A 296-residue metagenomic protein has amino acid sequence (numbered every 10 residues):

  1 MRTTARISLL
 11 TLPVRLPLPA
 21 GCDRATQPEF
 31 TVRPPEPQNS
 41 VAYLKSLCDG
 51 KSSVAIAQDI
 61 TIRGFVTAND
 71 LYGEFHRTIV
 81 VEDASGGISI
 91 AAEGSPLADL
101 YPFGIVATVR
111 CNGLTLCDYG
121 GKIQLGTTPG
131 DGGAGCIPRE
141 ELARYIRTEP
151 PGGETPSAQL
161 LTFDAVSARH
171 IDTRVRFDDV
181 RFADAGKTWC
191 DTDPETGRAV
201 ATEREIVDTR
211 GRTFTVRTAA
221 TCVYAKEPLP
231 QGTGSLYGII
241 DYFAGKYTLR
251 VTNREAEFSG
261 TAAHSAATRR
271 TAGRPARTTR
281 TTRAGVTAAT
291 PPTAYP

Functional and structural regions predicted by a protein language model:
M1-G21: Sec-dependent bacterial lipoprotein signal peptides
C22-R277, A294-P296: OB-fold nucleic-acid-binding modules
A284-A288, T293-P296: Short, solvent-exposed mixed-charge patches
